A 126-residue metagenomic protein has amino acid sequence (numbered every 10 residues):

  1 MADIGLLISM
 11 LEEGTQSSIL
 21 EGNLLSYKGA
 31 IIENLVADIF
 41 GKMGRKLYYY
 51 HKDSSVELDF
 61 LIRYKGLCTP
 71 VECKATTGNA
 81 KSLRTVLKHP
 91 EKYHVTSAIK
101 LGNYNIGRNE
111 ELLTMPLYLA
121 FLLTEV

Functional and structural regions predicted by a protein language model:
M1-V126: A cross-kingdom feature that marks ATP-driven nucleic-acid transaction machinery
